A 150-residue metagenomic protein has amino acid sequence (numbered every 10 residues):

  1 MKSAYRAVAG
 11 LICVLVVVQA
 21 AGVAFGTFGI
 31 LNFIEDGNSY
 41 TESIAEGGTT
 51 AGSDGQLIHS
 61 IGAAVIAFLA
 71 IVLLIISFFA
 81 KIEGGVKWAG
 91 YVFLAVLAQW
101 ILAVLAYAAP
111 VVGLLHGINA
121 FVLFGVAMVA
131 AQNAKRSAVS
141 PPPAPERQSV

Functional and structural regions predicted by a protein language model:
M1-V150: Polytopic transmembrane helical bundles with strong interfacial aromatic enrichment
